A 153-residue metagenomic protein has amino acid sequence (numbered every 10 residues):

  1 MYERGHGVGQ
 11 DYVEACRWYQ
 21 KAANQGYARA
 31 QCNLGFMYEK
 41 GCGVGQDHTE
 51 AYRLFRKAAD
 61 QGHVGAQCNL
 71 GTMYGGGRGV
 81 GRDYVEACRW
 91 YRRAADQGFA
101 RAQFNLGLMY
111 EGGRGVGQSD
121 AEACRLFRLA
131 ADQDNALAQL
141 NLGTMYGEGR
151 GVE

Functional and structural regions predicted by a protein language model:
M1-R4, N33-K40, N69-G76, N105-G112 (+1 more regions): Hydrophobic face of amphipathic alpha-helices that form TPR/SEL1-like repeat modules and related alpha-solenoid
Y2-H6, D11, N24-Y27, K40-C42 (+9 more regions): Short helix-capping/linker turns of helical repeat alpha-solenoids
Q10, R17, G35-F36, Q46 (+3 more regions): Glycine-centered signal
R17, K21-N24, R53, K57-D60 (+3 more regions): Conserved structural position within tetratricopeptide repeats
R53-L54, M73-Y74, E86-R89, R101 (+3 more regions): Feature detects tandemly repeated or modular, low-complexity segments in exposed regions of proteins across compartments
